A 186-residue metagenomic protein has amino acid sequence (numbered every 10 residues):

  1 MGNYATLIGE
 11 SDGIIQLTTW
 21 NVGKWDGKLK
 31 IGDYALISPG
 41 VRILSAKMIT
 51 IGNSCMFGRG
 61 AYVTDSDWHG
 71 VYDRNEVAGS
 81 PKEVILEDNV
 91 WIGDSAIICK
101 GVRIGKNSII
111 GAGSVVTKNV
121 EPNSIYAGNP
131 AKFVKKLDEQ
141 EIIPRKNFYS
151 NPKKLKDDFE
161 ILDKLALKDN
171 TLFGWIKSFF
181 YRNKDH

Functional and structural regions predicted by a protein language model:
M1-V102, L137: Flexible, glycine/small-residue-enriched loop-and-beta-strand segment within the central core of proteins
D12, E121, E139-E141: Short cysteine/histidine-rich zinc-coordinating motifs and their immediately flanking basic loops
D26-G27, D33, E76-C99, N129-H186: C-terminal segments of enzyme domains that contribute to small-molecule binding surfaces
V102, S114, V120, N129: Short beta-to-alpha loop/turn elements within the nucleotide-binding domains of ABC transporters
G105-S108, E121-N123: Conserved catalytic segment of ABC-fold P-loop ATPases
I109-G111, V115: A generic "structured core" feature
K118-N123, K153: Short arginine-rich
Y126: Conserved active-site beta-strand element of glycosyltransferases/polysaccharide synthases
